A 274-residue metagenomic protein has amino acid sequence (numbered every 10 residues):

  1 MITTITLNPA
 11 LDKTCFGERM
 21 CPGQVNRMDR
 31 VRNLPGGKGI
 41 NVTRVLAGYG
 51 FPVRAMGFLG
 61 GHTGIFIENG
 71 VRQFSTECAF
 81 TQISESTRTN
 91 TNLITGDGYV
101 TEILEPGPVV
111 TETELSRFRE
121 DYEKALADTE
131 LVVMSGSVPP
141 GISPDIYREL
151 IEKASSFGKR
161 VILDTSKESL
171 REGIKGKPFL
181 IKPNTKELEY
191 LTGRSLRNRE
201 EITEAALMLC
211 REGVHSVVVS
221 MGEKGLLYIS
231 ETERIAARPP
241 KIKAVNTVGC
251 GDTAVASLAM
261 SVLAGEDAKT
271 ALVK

Functional and structural regions predicted by a protein language model:
M1-G23: Positively charged, low-complexity intrinsically disordered leader regions
R27-T87: Substrate-binding N-lobe of the ribokinase-like
L46, N184, G251: Short, conserved phosphate/pyrophosphate- and ester-handling motifs at nucleotide-, phospho-/glycolipid
L93-D128: Conserved phosphate-binding/catalytic loop of the ribokinase/pfkB sugar-kinase fold
L126, I174-K175, R211: A short, aliphatic-rich alpha-helical micro-motif
L131-I202: Conserved beta-alpha-beta core of the PfkB/ribokinase-like small-molecule kinase fold
K153, R171, R199-K274: Conserved phosphate-binding/catalytic region of the ribokinase-like
